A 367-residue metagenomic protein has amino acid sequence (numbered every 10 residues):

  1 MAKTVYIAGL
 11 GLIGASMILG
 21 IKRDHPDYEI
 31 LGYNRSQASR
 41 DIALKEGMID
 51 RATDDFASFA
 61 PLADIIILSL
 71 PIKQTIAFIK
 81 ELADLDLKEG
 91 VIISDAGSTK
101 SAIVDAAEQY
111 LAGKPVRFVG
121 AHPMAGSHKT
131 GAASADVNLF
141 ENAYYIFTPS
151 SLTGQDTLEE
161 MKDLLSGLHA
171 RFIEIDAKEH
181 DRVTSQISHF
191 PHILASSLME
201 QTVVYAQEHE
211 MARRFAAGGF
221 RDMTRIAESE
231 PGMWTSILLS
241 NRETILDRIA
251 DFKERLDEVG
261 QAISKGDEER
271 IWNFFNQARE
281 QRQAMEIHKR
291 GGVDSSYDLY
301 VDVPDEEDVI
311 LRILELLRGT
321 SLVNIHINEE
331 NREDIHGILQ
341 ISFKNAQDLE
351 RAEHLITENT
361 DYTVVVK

Functional and structural regions predicted by a protein language model:
M1-P61: NAD(P)+-binding Rossmann beta1-loop-alpha1 motif at the extreme N-terminus of oxidoreductases
A2-K3, V91, A143: Nucleotide donor/acceptor-binding cores
A57-D86, V91-I92, S98: Rossmann-like NAD(P)-binding element
K80-A132: Rossmann-like NAD(P)(H) cofactor-binding subdomain of soluble oxidoreductases
L139-I226: Internal alpha-helical scaffold of NAD(P)-dependent oxidoreductase catalytic cores
E208-Q277: Interdomain hinge/lid region at the active-site interface of Rossmann-like NAD(P)-dependent oxidoreductases
Q281-K367: A conserved regulatory-domain signal marking ACT and ACT-like small-molecule sensing domains and adjacent regulatory
